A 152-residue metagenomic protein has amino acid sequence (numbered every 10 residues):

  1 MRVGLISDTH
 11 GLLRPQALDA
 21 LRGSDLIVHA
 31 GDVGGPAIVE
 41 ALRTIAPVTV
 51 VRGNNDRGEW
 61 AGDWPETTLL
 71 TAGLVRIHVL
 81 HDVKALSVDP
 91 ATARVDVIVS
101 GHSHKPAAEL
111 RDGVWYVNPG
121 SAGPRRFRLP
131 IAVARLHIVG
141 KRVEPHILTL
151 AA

Functional and structural regions predicted by a protein language model:
M1-V48, D56-E66, L129-A132, G140 (+1 more regions): N-terminal active-site segment of His-dependent metallophosphoesterases
L5-S7, L26-D32, T49-N54, H78-H81 (+2 more regions): Active-site neighborhood of phospho(di)ester-bond hydrolases with catalytic His/Asp-centered motifs
G11, G35, K84, K105 (+1 more regions): Short active-site segment of divalent metal-dependent hydrolases/proteases that encodes the spacing between
A37-I38, L42, G58-A61, H78 (+3 more regions): Short acidic/glycine-rich loop or secondary-structure boundary segments that cap or lie
P47-L86, T92-R94: Helix-adjacent hinge/juxtasegments
L69-G73, L110-R111, V117-A152: Binuclear metal-dependent phosphoesterase catalytic core
V83, S87-A107, R111: Non-DNA-binding regulatory cores of transcription-related proteins, predominantly C-terminal effector-binding
